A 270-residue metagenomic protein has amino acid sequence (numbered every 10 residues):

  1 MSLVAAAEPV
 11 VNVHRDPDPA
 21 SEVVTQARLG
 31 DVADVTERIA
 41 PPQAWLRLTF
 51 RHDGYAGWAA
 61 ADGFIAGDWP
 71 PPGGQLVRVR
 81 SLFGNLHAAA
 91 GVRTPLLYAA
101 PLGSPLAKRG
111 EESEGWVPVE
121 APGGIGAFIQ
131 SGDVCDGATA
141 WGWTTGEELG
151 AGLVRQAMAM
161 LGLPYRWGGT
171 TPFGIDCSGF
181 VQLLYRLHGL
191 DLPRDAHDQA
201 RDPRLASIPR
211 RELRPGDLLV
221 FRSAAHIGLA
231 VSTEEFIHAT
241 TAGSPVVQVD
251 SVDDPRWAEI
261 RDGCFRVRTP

Functional and structural regions predicted by a protein language model:
M1-A5, D18, T25, L29-D34 (+5 more regions): Boundary regions of SH3-family modules and the immediately adjacent low-complexity/disordered segments in eukaryotic
A27, A100, E212-R214: Short, well-ordered loop/turn sites that connect or cap secondary structure elements
D31, S104, G216-D217: Structural motif
Y165-R214: Catalytic cysteine-centered active-site loop
D198-R201, L205-I208, V231-P270: Aromatic- and glycine-rich peptidoglycan recognition patches
R211-S223: Hydrophobic/aromatic-rich core segments of domains that either
L218, A225-E235: Catalytic nucleophile-His microenvironment captured as a short glycine-rich beta-strand/loop that brackets
